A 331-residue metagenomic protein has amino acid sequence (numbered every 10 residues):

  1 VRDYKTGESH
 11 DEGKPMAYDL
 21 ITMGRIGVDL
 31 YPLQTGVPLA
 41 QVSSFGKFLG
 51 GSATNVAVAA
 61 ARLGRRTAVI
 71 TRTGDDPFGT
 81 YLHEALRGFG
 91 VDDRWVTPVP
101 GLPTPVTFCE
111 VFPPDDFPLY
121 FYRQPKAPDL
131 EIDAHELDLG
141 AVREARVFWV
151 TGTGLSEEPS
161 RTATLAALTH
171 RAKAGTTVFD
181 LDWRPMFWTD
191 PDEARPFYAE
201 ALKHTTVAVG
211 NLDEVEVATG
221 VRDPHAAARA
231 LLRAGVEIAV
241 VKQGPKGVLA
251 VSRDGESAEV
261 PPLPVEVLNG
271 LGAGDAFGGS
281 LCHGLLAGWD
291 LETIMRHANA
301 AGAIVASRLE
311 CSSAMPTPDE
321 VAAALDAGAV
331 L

Functional and structural regions predicted by a protein language model:
D3-D92, E266, L331: Glycine-rich phosphate/adenosyl-contacting loop at the front of the ribokinase-like
K5-I21, T169-H170, G220-L331: Conserved phosphate-binding/catalytic region of the ribokinase-like
V58, V106-E110, G247-A250: Short beta-strand scaffold segments in enzyme catalytic cores
A60, N211, G274: Short, conserved phosphate/pyrophosphate- and ester-handling motifs at nucleotide-, phospho-/glycolipid
G64, G90, A174-G175, G235 (+1 more regions): Glycine-centered short loops/turns at secondary-structure junctions
R66-V150, T177, A322-L331: Conserved N-terminal subdomain of the carbohydrate kinase-like
V147, G152-A230, K246-V248: Conserved beta-alpha-beta core of the PfkB/ribokinase-like small-molecule kinase fold
